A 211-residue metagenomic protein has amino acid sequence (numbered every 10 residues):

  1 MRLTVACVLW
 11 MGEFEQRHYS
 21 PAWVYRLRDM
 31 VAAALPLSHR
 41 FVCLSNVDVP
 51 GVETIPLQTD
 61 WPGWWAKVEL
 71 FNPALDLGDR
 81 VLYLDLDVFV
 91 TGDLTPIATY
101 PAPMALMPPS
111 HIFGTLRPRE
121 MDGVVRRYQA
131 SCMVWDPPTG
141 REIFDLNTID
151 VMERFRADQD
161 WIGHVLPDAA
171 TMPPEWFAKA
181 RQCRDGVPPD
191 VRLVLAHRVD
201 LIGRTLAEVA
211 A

Functional and structural regions predicted by a protein language model:
M1-G63, D76-L77, R198-A211: N-terminal anchoring/stem segment of glycosyltransferases
P36-N46, R80-V88, M104-M107, A170-P173 (+1 more regions): Short, hydrophobic beta-strand segments that form beta-sheet elements in well-ordered domains
L37, P50, K67, L84 (+3 more regions): Residues that flank catalytic or metal-binding motifs in active/ligand-binding sites
F41-P50, V90-L94, S110, T139 (+2 more regions): Short, polar loop motifs at secondary-structure junctions
V49-P56, V68-F113: GT-A fold catalytic core of metal-dependent nucleotide-sugar glycosyltransferases, centered on the diacidic
L75-D76, V125-R127, G186-P189: Extracellular/periplasmic catalytic domains that process cell-envelope and extracellular macromolecules
A105-P137: Short beta-strand-to-loop element that shapes/binds the nucleotide-sugar donor at the catalytic cleft/hinge
A130-A211: Catalytic core and acceptor-binding pocket of nucleotide-sugar-dependent glycosyltransferases
